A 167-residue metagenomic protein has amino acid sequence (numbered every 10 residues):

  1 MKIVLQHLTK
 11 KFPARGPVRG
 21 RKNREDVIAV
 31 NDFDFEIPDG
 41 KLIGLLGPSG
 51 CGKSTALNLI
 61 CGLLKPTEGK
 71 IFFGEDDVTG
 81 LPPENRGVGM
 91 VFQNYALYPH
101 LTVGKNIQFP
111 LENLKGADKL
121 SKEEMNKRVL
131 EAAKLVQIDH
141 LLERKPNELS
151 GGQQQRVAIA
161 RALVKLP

Functional and structural regions predicted by a protein language model:
L46-P48: The feature captures the beta-strand-to-loop junction immediately N-terminal to the Walker
C61: Helix-to-loop junction immediately C-terminal to a conserved catalytic motif
G69-D77: Conserved ABC transporter NBD signature motif
D77-T79, E112-K115, L120-H140: Conserved ABC ATPase "signature" region
G80, K145-L149, Q153: Conserved ABC ATPase signature
L101-E112: Short coil-to-helix segment of the ABC ATPase nucleotide-binding domain corresponding to the Q-loop/switch region
I159: Hydrophobic anchor residue at the start of the ABC signature
